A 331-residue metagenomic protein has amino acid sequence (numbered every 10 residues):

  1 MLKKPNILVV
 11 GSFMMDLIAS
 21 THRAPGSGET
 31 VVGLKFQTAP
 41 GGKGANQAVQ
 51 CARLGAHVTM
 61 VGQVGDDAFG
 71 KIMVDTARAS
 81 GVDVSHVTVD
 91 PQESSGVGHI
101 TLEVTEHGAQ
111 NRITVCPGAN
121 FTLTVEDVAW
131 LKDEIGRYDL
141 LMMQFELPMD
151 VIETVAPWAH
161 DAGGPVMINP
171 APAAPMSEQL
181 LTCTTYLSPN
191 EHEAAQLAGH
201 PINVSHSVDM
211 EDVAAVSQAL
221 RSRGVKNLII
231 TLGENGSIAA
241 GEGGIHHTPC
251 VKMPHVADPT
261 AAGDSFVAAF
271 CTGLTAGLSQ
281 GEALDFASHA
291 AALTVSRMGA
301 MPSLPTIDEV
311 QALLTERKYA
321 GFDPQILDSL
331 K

Functional and structural regions predicted by a protein language model:
M1-G26: Positively charged, low-complexity intrinsically disordered leader regions
M1-L8, P175, Q179, S205-K331: Conserved phosphate-binding/catalytic region of the ribokinase-like
M15, S27-V31, T38, R53-D139 (+1 more regions): Conserved N-terminal subdomain of the carbohydrate kinase-like
C51, N190, G263: Short, conserved phosphate/pyrophosphate- and ester-handling motifs at nucleotide-, phospho-/glycolipid
A52, R78, H160-D161, R221: Anion (oxyanion) recognition and catalysis
A52-R53, T275: Gly/Ala-rich phosphate-binding loop of Rossmann-like dinucleotide-binding domains, activating on the conserved
D127-V128, L140-A215, N235-S237: Conserved beta-alpha-beta core of the PfkB/ribokinase-like small-molecule kinase fold
